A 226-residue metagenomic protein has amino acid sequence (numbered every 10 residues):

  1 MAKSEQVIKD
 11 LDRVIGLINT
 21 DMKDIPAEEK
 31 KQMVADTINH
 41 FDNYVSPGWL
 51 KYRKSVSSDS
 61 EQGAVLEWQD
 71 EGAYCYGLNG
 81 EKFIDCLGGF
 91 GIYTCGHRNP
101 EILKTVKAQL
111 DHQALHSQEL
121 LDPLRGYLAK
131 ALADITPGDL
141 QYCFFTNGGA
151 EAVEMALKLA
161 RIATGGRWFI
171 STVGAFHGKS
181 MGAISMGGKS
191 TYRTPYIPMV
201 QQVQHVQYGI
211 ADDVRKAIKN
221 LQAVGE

Functional and structural regions predicted by a protein language model:
K3-E71: Active-site-adjacent loop/helix segments that line or gate small-molecule/cofactor pockets in enzymes
S4-D12, G16-L17, K82-G166, I170: Glycine-rich loop-to-alpha-helix module at the N-terminal edge of alpha/beta enzyme cores
E5-I8, K130-E226: PLP-dependent aspartate aminotransferase-fold enzymes
K31, A35, V65-Q69, G96 (+6 more regions): Electropositive phosphate-/nucleotide-binding environments in soluble metabolic enzymes
A64-D85: Active-site and channel-lining beta-strand-loop segments that bind or position nucleotide-derived/phosphorylated
Y74, I92-C95, V203-H205: Short, well-ordered beta-strand elements within core beta-sheets of diverse protein domains
Y76, C95-H97, M186: Short beta-strand-to-turn element immediately C-terminal to the catalytic PLP-Schiff-base lysine in fold type I
